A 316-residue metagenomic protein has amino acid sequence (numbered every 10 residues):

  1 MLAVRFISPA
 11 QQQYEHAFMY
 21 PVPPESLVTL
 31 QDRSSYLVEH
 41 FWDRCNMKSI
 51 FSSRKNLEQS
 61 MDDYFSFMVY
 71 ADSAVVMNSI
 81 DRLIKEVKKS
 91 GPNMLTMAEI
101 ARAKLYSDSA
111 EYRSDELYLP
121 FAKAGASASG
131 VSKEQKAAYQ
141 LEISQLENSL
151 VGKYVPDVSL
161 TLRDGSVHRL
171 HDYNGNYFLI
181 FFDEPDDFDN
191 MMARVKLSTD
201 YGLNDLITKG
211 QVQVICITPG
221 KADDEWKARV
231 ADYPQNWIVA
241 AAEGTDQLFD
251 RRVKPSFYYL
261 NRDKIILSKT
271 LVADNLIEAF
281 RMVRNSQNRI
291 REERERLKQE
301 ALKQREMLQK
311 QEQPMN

Functional and structural regions predicted by a protein language model:
M1-S166: Oxidative protein folding and maturation machinery
M68-Y70, K104-Y106, P185-D189, K221 (+1 more regions): Short acidic, S/G/P-rich loop/turn micro-motifs used as interaction or catalytic elements
M97, V214-C216, Y259: Structural beta-sheet core signal
S166-S198, Q213-I215: Short active-site neighborhood of thiol/selenol oxidoreductases, capturing the structured segment around
F181-E184, C216-K221, A241-G244, N261-R262 (+1 more regions): Active-site proximal loops enriched in glycine and acidic residues that flank catalytic Cys/His/Asp and coordinate
M191-A231, G244-Q247: Structural microenvironment flanking redox-active thiols in thiol-disulfide oxidoreductases
K227-D263: Short, internal strand/loop/helix patches that form the active-site neighborhood or redox-interaction surface
Y259-N316: Thiol-/selenol-based redox modules, centered on thioredoxin-like and closely related oxidoreductase domains
